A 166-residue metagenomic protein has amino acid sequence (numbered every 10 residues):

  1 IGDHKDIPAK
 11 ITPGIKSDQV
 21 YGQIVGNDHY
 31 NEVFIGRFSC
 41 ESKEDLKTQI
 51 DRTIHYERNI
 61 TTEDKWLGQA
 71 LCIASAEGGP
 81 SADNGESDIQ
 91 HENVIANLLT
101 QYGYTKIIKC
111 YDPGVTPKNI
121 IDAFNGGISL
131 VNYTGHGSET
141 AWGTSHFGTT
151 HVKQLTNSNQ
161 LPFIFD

Functional and structural regions predicted by a protein language model:
I1-D166: Cysteine-dependent hydrolase recognition
